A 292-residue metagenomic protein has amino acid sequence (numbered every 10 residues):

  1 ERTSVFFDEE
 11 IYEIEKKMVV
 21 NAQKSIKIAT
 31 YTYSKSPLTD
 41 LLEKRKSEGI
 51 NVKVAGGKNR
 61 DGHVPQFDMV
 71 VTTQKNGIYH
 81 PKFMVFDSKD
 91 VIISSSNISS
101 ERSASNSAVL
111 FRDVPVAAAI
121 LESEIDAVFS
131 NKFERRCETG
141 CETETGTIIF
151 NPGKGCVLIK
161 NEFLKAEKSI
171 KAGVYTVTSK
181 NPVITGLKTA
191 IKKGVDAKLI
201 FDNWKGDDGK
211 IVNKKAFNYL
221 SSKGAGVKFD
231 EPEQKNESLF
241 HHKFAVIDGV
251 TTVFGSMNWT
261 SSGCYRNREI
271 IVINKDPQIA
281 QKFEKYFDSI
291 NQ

Functional and structural regions predicted by a protein language model:
E1-V5, I11-Y12, K35-G146, P152 (+3 more regions): PLD/PLD-like phosphodiesterase catalytic module centered on the HKD motif
R2-F6, A22-S25: N-terminal "mature head" segments of proteins
I11, K16-S25, L158-S169: Secondary-structure "cap/kink" motif recognition
K24-S25, A29-L38: N-terminal carbohydrate-binding/catalytic regions of secreted carbohydrate-active enzymes
I26-I28, Q66, I170-A172: Short, basic, glycine/proline-bearing loop/turn elements
Y31, Y175, D202-W204: Active-site beta-loop-alpha junctions enriched in small/polar residues
